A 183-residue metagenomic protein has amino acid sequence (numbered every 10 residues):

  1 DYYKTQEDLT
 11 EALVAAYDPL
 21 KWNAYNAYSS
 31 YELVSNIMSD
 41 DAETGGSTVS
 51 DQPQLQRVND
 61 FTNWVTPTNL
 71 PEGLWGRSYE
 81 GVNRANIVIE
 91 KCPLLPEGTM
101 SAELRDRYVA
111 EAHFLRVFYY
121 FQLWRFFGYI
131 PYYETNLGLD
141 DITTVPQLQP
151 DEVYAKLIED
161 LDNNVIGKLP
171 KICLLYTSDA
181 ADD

Functional and structural regions predicted by a protein language model:
D1-S39, D151: Acidic, glycine-rich segments characteristic of secretory precursors and extracytoplasmic regions
V14, D18-A24, T48-F127, I142-T143 (+2 more regions): Conserved, well-structured interaction surfaces
N136-L139: Short edge-strand/loop segments of extracellular domains
Y176-D183: Conserved small/polar residues in nucleotide/adenosyl-binding loops
